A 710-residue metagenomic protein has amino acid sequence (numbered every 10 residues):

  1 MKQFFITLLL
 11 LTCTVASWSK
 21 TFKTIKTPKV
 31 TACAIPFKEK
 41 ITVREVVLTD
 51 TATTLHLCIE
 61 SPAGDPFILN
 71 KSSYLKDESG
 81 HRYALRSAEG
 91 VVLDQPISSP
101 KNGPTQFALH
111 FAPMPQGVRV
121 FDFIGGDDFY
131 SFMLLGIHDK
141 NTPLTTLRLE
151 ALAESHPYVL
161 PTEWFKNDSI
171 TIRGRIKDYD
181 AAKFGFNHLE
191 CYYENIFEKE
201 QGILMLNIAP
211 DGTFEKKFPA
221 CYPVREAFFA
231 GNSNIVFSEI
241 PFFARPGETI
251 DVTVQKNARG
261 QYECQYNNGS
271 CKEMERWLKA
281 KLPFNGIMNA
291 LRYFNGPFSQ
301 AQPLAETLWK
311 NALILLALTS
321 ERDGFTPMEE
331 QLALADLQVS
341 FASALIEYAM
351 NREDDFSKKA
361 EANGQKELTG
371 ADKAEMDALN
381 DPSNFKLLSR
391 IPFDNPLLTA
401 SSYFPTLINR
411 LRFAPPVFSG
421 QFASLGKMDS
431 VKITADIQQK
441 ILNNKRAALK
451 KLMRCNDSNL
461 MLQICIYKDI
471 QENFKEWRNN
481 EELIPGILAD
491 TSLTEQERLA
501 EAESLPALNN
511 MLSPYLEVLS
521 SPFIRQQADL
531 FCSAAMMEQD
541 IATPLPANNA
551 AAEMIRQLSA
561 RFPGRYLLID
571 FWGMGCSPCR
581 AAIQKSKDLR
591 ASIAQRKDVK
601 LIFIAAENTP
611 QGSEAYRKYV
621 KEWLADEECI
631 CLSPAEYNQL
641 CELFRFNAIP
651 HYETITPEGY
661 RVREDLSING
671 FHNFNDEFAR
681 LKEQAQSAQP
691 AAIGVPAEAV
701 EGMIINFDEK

Functional and structural regions predicted by a protein language model:
M1-T24, K710: Bacterial Sec-dependent N-terminal signal peptides
W18-I41, L48, H138-F165, A542-P544 (+1 more regions): Sec-dependent signal peptide cleavage junction
K20-E150: Conserved functional micro-motifs across diverse proteins
G136-P327: A non-transmembrane, solvent-exposed segment enriched in polar/low-complexity residues
K256-R565, I693: Oxidative protein folding and maturation machinery
Q557-R580, S586: Short active-site neighborhood of thiol/selenol oxidoreductases, capturing the structured segment around
A581-E622, P634-C641: Structural microenvironment flanking redox-active thiols in thiol-disulfide oxidoreductases
L632-E677: Thiol/disulfide oxidoreductase modules built on the thioredoxin-like
